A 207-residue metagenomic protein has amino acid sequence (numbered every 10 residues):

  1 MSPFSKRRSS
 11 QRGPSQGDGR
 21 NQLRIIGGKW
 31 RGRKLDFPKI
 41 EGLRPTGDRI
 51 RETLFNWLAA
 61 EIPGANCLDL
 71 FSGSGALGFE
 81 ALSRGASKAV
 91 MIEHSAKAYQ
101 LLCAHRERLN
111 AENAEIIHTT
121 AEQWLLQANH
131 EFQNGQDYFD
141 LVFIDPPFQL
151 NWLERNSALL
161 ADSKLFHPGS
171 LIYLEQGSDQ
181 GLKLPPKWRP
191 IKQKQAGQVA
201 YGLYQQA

Functional and structural regions predicted by a protein language model:
M1-A207: Class I S-adenosyl-L-methionine-dependent methyltransferase catalytic core
